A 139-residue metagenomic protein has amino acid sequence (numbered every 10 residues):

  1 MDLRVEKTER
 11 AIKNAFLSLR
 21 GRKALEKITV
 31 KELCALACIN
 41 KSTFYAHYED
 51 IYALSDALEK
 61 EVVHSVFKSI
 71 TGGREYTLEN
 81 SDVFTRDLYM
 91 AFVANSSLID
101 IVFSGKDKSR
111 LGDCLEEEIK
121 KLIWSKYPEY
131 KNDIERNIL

Functional and structural regions predicted by a protein language model:
M1-L19, K23: Basic, helix-initiating cap at the start of DNA-binding domains
R10-S18, L36, A53-G72, V83 (+2 more regions): Alpha-helical structural segments
S18-L25, S69-E75, N95, K126: Basic, amphipathic alpha-helical hairpins
L19-Y52: Helix-turn-helix
I28-T29, D100-V102: Short, hydrophobic secondary-structure boundary micro-motifs
I70-L98: Hydrophobic alpha-helical connector segments
T71, V102-K108: Short linear capping/connector segments at secondary-structure termini
K106-K131, N137-I138: Amphipathic alpha-helical packing segments from all-alpha helical-bundle domains
